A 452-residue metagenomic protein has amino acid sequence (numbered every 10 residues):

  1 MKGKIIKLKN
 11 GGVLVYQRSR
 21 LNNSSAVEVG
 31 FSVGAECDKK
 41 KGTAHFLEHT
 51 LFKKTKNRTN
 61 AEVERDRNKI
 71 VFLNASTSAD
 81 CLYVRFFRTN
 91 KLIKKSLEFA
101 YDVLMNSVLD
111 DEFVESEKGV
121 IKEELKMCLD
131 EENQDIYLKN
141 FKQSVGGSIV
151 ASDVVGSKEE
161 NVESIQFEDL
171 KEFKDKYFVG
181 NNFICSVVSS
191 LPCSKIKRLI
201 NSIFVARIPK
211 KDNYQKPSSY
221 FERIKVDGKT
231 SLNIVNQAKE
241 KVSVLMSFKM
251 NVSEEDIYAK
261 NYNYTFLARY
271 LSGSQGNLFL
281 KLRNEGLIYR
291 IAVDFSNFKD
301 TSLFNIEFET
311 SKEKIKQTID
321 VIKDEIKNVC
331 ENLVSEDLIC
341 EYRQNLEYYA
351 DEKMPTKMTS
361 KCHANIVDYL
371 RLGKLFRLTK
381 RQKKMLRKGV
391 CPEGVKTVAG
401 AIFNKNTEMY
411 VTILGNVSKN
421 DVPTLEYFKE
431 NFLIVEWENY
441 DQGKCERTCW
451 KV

Functional and structural regions predicted by a protein language model:
M1-D80, N90-V179, S190-L303, E309-V452: Mature, solvent-exposed C-terminal subdomains and processed small-chain segments of exported/organellar
Y83-F87: Alpha-helical, coiled-coil/dimerization segments enriched in small aliphatic residues
N182: Glycine-rich phosphate-binding loop of ATP-grasp-fold ATP-dependent ligases
